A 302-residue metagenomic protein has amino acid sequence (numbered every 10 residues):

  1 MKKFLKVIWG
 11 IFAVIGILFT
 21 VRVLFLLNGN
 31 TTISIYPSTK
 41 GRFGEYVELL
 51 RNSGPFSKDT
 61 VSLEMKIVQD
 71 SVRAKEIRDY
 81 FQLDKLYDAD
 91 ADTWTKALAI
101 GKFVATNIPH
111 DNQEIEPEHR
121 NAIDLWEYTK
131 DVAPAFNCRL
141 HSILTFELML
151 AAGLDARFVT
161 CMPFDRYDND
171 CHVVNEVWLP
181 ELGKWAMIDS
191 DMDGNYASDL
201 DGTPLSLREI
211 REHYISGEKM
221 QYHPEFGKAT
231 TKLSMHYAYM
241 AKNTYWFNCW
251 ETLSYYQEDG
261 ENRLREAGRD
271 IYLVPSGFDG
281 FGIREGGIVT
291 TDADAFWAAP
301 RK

Functional and structural regions predicted by a protein language model:
M1-I17, V23-L24: N-terminal Sec-pathway targeting helices
V14-I17, I100, V104, D131-T160 (+1 more regions): Cysteine-centered nucleophilic/redox motifs
G16-Y36: Membrane-interface motif at the C-terminal end of an N-terminal transmembrane signal
L26, T31-T32, E147-L150, D259 (+2 more regions): A structural boundary/capping signal
S34-G44: N-terminal pre-domain segments of enzymes
R42-F136, A299-P300: Secondary-structure boundary elements
I143-S216: Hydrophobic/aromatic-rich core segments of domains that either
S216-K302: Low-complexity, Gly/Ser/Thr/Pro-rich intrinsically disordered linker/tail segments
